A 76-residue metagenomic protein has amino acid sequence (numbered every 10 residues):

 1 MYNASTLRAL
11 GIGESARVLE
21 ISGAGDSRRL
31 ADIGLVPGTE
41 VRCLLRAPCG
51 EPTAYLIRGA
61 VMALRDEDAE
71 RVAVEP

Functional and structural regions predicted by a protein language model:
M1-P76: Compact, glycine-rich, soluble single-domain proteins
